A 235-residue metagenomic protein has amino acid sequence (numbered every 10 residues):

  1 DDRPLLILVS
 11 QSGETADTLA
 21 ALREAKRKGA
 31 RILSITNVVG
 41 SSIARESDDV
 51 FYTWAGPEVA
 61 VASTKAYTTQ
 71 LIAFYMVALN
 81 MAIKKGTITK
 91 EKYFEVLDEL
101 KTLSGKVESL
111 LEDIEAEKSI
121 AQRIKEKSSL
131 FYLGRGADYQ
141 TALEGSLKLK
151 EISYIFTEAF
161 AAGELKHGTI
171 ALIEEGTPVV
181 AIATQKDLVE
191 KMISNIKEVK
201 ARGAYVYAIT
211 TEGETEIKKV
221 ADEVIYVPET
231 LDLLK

Functional and structural regions predicted by a protein language model:
D1-T102, I182-V224, T230: Glycine-rich phosphate-binding loops that contact phosphosugars or nucleotide phosphates
T15-L19, S119-I120, Q140-E144, E151-I152 (+7 more regions): Extended hydrophobic-aromatic, low-complexity segments
D49-P178: Active-site phosphate/pyrophosphate-binding segments
Y154, Y226-V227: A signal for specific C-terminal beta-sheet/loop modules enriched in small/flexible residues with GP/PG/PP motifs
